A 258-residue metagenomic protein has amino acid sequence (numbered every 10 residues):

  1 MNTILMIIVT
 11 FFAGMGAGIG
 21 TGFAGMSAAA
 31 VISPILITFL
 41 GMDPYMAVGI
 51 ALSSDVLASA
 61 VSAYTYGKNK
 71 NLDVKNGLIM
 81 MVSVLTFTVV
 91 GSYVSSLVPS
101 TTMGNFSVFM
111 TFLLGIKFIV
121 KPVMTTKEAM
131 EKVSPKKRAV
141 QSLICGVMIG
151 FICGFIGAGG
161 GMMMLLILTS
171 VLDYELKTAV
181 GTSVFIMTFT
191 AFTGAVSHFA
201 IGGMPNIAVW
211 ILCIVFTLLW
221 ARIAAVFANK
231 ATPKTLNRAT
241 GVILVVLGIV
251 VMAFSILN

Functional and structural regions predicted by a protein language model:
M1-I19, S33-F39, P44, T65-F151 (+2 more regions): Juxtamembrane transmembrane-helix boundary motif
M1-M6, T10, S53-Y64, P135 (+2 more regions): Hydrophobic, membrane-facing alpha-helical anchors
G18, V48-V56, L85, V180-A191 (+1 more regions): Transmembrane helix-bundle signature of multi-pass membrane transporters/permeases
F23-I32, G157-I167: Transmembrane helix boundary and interhelical junction motifs in multipass membrane proteins
M42-I50, K75-N76, D173-V184: Membrane-interface alpha-helices at helix entry/exit sites of multi-pass transporters
S54, T182-F199, A208-A221: A small-residue-rich subset of transmembrane alpha-helices
T126-K127, A158-M163, Y174-T178: Short, structured loop/turn "capping" segments at alpha-beta junctions
